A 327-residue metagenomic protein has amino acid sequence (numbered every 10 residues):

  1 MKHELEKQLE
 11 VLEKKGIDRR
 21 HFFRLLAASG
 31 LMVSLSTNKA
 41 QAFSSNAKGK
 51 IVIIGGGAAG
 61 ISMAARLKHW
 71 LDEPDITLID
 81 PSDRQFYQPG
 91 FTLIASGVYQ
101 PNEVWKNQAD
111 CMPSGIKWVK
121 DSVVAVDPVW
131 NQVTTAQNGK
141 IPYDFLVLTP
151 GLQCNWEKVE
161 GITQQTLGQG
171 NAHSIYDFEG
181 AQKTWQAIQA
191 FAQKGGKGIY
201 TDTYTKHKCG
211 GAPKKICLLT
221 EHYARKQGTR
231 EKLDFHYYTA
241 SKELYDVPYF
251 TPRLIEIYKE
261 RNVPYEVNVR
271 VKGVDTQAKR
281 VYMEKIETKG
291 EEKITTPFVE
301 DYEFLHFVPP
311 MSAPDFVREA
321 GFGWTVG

Functional and structural regions predicted by a protein language model:
M1-D18: N-terminal secretory signal peptides
L9-E13, M32-A47: A short, basic/flexible loop-to-alpha-helix module at the beginning of a structural domain
I17-S36: N-terminal export leaders
F43-E73, Q164-Y245, A313-E319: Rossmann-like dinucleotide/flavin-binding elements
A59, R84, Q153: Conserved Rossmann-like nucleotide-cofactor binding loop
H69-Y143, V247-P264: N-terminal Rossmann-like dinucleotide/flavin-binding domain of flavoprotein oxidoreductases that bind FAD/FMN
P128-K140, T276-F298: Conserved beta-strand-loop-beta-strand element in the redox core of flavoprotein oxidoreductases
P150-D177, E291-G327: Glycine-rich beta-alpha-beta "Rossmann" dinucleotide-binding loop(s) and their flanking helix/strand
